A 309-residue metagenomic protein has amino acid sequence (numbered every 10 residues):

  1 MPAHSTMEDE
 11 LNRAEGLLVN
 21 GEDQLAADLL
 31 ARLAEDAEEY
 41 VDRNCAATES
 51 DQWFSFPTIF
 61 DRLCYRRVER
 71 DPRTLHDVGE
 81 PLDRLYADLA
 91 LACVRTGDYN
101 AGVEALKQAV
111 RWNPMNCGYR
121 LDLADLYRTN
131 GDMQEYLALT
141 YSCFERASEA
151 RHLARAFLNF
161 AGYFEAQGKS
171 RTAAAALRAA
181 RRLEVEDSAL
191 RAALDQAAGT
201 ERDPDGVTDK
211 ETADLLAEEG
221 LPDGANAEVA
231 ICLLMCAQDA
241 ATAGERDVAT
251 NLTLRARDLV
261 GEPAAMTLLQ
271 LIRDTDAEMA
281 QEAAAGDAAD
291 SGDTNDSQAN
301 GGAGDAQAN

Functional and structural regions predicted by a protein language model:
D23-Q24, Y99, M133, S170 (+1 more regions): TPR-repeat structural position
E38, E80, P114, S148-R151 (+2 more regions): Short coil turns that delineate tetratricopeptide repeat
F54-T74, G131-A138, G162-A175, A198-P222 (+1 more regions): Alpha-helical linker/edge segments of TPR/alpha-solenoid repeat scaffolds and analogous pre-/post-domain helices
L85, Y119, L153-A156, L190 (+1 more regions): TPR alpha-solenoid repeat register
